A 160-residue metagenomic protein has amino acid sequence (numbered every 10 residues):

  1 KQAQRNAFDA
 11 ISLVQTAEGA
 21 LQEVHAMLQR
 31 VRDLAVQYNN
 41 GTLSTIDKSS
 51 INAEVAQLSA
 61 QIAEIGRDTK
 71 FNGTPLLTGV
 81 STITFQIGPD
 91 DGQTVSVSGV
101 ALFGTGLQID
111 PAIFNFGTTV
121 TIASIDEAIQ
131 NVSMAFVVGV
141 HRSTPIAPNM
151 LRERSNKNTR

Functional and structural regions predicted by a protein language model:
K1-R5, V132: Short, charge-rich amphipathic alpha-helices with coiled-coil/heptad character
A3, Q22-E23, L34: Short, flexible segments with low predicted structural confidence
Q4, H25, R154: Glycine-rich phosphate-binding loop at the start of an alpha helix
F8: Flexible N-lobe loop architecture of eukaryotic-like protein kinase catalytic domains
I11-G19, D33-K157: Polar, low-complexity tracts enriched in small residues
A17-M27: Membrane-proximal amphipathic alpha-helices that sit immediately adjacent to an N-terminal transmembrane/signal-anchor
